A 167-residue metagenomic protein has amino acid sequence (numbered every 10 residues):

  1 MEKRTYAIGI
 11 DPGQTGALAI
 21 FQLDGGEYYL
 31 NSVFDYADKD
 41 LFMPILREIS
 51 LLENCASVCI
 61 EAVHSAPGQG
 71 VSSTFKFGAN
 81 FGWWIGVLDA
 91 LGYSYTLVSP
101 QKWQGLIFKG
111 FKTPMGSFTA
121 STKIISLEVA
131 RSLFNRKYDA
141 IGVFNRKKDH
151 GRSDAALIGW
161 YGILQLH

Functional and structural regions predicted by a protein language model:
M1-H167: Phosphate- and other anionic-substrate recognition elements at nucleic-acid/protein interfaces
